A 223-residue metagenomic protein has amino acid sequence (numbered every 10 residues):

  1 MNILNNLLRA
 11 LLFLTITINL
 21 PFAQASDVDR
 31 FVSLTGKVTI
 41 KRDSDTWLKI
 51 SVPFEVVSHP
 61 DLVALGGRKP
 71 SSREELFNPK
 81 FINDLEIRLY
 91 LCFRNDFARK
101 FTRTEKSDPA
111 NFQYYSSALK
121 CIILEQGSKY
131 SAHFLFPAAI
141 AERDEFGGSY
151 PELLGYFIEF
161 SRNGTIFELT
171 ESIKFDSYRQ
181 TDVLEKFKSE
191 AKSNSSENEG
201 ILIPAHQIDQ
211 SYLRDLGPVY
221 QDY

Functional and structural regions predicted by a protein language model:
M1-L11: Bacterial N-terminal signal peptides that target proteins for export
R9-N19: Bacterial N-terminal signal peptides
L20-A25: Sec/Tat signal peptide C-region and signal peptidase I cleavage site
K41-E86: Contiguous beta-strand segments within globular domains
C92-T104: Short aromatic-acidic-glycine turn motif
S107-Q126, N163-Y223: Short beta-strand elements
I122-E142: A beta-strand/beta-hairpin structural motif
D144-E168: Short, aromatic- and glycine-rich surface loops/edge beta-strands on solvent-exposed regions
